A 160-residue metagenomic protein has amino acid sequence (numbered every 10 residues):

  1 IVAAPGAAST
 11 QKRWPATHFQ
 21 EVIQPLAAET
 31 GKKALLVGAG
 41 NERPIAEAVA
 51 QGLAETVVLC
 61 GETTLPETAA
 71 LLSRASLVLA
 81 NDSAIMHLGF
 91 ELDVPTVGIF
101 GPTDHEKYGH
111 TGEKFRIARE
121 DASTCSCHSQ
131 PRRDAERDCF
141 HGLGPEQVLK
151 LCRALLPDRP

Functional and structural regions predicted by a protein language model:
I1, I23-A27, L155: Active-site anion-handling motifs in enzyme catalytic cores
I1-T10: Conserved donor-binding/catalytic core segment of Leloir-type glycosyltransferases
V2, T64-P66, H128-Q130: A short alpha-helix capping/helix-coil boundary motif
P5, G38, R119-E120: Pocket-edge structural micro-motifs
Q11, P15-G101: Donor-binding and catalytic core of enzymes assembling or modifying cell-surface/extracellular glycoconjugates
A50, V58-G61, F90-P160: Nucleotide-sugar donor-binding patch of glycosyltransferase catalytic domains
